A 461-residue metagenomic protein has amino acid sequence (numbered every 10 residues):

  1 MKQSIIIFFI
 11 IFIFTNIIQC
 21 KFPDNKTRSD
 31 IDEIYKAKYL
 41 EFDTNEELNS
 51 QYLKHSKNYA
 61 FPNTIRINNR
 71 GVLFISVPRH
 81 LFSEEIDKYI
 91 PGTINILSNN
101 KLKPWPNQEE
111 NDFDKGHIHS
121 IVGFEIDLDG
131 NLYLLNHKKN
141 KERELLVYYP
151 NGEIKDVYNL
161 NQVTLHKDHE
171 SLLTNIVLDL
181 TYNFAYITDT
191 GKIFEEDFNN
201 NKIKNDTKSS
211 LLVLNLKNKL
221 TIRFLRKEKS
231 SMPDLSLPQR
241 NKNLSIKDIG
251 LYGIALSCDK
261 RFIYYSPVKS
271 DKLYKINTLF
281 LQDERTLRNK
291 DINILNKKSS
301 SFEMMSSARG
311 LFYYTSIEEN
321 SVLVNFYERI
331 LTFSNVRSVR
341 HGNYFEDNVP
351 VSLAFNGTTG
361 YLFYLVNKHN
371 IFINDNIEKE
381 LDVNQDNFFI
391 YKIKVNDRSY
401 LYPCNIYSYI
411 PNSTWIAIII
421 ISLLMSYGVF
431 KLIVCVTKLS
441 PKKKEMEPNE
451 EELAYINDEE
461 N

Functional and structural regions predicted by a protein language model:
D30-G92: Beta-strand-rich domains and repeat architectures in extracellular enzymes and scaffolds, especially beta-propellers
I34-H55, N100-G116, K155-D168, L220-S245 (+4 more regions): Surface-exposed loop and turn segments in beta-propeller and other repeat-based domains that flank or scaffold
H55-N69, D112-N131, V163-T188, K192-I193 (+5 more regions): Beta-rich, blade/repeat-based domains predominating in secreted/periplasmic proteins but also intracellular
F74-S76, L134-L135, Y186-T188, Y265 (+2 more regions): Residue position within the beta-strands of beta-propeller blades
R79-L81, K138, T190-G191, K269 (+3 more regions): Residue-level signature of beta-propeller blades and closely related beta-rich strand-turn architectures in secreted
Y89-N100, R143-G152, K204-K219, K379-R398: Beta-propeller blade signature
P350-W415: Blade-level signature of beta-propeller repeat domains, shared across WD40, Kelch, NHL, RCC1 and BNR/Asp-box propellers
K442-N461: Cytosolic C-terminal tails of single-pass type I membrane
